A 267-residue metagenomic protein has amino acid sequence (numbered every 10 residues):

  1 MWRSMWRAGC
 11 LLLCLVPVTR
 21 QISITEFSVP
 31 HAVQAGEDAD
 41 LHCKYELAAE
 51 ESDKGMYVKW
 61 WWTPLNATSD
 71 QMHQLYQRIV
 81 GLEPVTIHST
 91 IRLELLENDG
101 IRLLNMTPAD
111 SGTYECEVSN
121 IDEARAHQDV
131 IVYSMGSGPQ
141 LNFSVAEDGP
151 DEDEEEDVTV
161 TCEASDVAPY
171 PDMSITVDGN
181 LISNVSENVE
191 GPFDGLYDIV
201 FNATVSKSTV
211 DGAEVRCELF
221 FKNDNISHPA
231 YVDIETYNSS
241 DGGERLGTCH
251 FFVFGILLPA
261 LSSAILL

Functional and structural regions predicted by a protein language model:
M1-E37, E46, G255, P259-L267: N-terminal Sec-dependent signal peptide, specifically the hydrophobic helical h-region
L13-S23, D129-Q140: Proline/serine/threonine-rich low-complexity linkers at boundaries of modular beta-sandwich domains
S28-Q34, L141-E152: Short beta-strand segments of immunoglobulin-like
V33-H42, S52-G55, E94-L96, L104-C116 (+4 more regions): Solvent-exposed loop/turn motifs of extracellular immunoglobulin-like beta-sandwich domains
E46-H88, A168-S186: N-terminal V-set
I87-I131: Ligand-binding face of N-terminal immunoglobulin V-set domains in extracellular IgSF glycoproteins
E115-G136, A213-S239: Extracellular/luminal immunoglobulin-like beta-sandwich modules
D233-V253: C-terminal GPI-anchoring signal of eukaryotic secretory precursors
